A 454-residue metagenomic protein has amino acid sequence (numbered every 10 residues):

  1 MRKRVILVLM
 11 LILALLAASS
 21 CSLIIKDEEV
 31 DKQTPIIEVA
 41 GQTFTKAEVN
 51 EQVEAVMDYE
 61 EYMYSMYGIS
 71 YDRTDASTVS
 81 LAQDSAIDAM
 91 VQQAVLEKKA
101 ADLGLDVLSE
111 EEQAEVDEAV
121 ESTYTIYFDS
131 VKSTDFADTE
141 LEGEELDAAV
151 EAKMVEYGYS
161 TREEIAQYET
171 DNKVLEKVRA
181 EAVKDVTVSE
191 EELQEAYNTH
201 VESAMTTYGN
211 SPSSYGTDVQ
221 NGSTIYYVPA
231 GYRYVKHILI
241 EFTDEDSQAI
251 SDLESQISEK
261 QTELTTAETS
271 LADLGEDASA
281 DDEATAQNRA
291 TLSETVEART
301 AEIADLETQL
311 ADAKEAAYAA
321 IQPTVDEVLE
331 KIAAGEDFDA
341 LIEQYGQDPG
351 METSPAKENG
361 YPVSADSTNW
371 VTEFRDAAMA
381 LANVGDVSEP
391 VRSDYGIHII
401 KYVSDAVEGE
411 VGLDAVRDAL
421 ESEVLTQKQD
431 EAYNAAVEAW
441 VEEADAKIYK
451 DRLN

Functional and structural regions predicted by a protein language model:
M1-D84, D88, T199, G216-R233 (+4 more regions): Short, low-structural-confidence N-terminal segments
K26-A166: N-terminal targeting/tethering segments
D31-Y62, A94-A100, Q167-E181, Y197 (+7 more regions): FKBP-type peptidyl-prolyl cis-trans isomerase
T34-A40, R73-I87, K98-D106, V155-S160 (+10 more regions): Second-shell loop/turn segments in exported
T43, A47, S77-A94, D106-A114 (+12 more regions): Soluble non-cytosolic domains of exported or imported proteins
K153-R162, A166, A180-Y234, Q248-E259 (+2 more regions): Acidic/polar surface patches and capping/hinge elements
E254-E315, K331: Extended amphipathic alpha-helical heptad-repeat regions
T269-A284, D305, A319-T372, V403-S404 (+1 more regions): Peptidyl-prolyl cis-trans isomerase
